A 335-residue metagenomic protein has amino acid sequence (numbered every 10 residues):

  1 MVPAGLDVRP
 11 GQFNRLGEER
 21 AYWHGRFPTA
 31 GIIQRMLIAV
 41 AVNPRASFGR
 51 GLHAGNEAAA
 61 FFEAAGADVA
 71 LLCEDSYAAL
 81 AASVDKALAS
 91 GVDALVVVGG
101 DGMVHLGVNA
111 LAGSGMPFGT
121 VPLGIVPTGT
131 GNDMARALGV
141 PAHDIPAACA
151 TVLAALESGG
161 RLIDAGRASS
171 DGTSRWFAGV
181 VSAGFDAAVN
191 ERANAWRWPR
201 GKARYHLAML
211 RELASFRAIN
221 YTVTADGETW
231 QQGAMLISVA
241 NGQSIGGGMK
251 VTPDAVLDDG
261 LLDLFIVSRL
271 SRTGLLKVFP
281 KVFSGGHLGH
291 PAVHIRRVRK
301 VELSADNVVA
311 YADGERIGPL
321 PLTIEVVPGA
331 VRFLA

Functional and structural regions predicted by a protein language model:
V2, N14, E18-V98, H105 (+1 more regions): ATP/NTP phosphate-donor binding region
A39, A64-A65, L72-E74, A82 (+1 more regions): Catalytic core of DAGKc-family lipid kinases
P44, V98-G100, V126-T128, N241: Glycine-rich beta-strand-to-loop/alpha-helix junction loops that act as flexible
S182, D186, S238-T252, R316: Glycine-rich phosphate/pyrophosphate-binding beta-alpha loops
D186-V189, Q231-G233, I245-G248, R272-L275: Short acidic/glycine-rich loop or secondary-structure boundary segments that cap or lie
W196-R204, G247-G248, P253-G274: Gly/Ser/Thr-rich active-site loops/lids in small-molecule metabolic enzymes that frequently grip phosphoryl groups
R217-I219, G233-M235, D258-D263, R297-R299: A generic structural signal for short beta-strands and their flanking turns/coil linkers
A225, V256-L257, I266-A335: ATP/nucleoside-binding phosphotransfer catalytic cores, i.e., glycine-rich phosphate-binding loops
